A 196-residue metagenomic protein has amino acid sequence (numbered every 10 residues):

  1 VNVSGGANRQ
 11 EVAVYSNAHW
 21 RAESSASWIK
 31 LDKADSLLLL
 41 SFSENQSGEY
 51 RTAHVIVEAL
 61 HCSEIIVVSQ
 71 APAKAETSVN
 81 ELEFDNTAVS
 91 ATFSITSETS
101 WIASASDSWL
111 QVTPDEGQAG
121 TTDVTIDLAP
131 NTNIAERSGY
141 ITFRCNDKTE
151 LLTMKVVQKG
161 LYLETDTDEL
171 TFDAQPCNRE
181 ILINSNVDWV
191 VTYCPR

Functional and structural regions predicted by a protein language model:
N2-A7, L82-A88, L170-P176: Short, solvent-exposed loop/linker segments at the N-terminal edge of repeated beta-sheet extracellular domains
R9-A13, S90-S94, N178-L182: A short beta-strand segment in extracellular, disulfide-stabilized domains
E11-L39, S97-T125, V187-R196: Surface-exposed binding patches on compact interaction domains or structured appendages
S25-A26, T77-N80, P114, T165-D168: Surface-exposed, proline-enriched loop/turn segments that connect beta strands in immunoglobulin-like
S43-E49, A129-A135: Short, surface-exposed loop/turn segments at beta-strand-coil junctions that are enriched for proline with nearby
E49-L60, A135-D147: A short beta-strand micro-motif common to beta-rich folds, especially ectodomain repeats
Q70-E76, V157-E164: Extracellular interdomain linker/stem segments of modular secreted and single-pass surface proteins
